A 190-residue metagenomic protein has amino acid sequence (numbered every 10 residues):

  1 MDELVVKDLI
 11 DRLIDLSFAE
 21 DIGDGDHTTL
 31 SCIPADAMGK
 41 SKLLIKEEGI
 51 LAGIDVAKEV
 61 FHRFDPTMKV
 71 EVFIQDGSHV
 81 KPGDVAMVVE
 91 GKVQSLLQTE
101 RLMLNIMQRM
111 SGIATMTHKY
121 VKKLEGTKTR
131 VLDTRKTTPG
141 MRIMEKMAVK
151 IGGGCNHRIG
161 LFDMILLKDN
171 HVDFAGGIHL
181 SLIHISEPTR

Functional and structural regions predicted by a protein language model:
D2-L182, S186, R190: Acidic/glycine-rich phosphate/pyrophosphate-binding loops and surrounding catalytic core that coordinate Mg2+
